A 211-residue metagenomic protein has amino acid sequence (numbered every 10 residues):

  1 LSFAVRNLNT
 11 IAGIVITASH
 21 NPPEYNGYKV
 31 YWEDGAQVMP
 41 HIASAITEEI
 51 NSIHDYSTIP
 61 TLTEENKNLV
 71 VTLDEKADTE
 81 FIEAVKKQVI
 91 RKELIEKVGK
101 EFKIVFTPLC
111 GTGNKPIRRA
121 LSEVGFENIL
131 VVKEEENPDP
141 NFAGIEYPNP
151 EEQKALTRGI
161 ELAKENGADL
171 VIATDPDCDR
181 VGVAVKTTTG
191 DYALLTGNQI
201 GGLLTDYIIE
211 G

Functional and structural regions predicted by a protein language model:
L1, E80-A84, A155-R158, I200 (+1 more regions): Well-ordered alpha-helical segments embedded in enzymatic catalytic cores
L1-Y25, E127-G182: N-terminal small/polar loop signature for handling phosphorylated ligands or for N-terminal nucleophile
F3, N7, C110-R119, V185-T187: Short glycine/threonine-rich loop-to-helix capping motif typified by GTGT followed within a few residues by an Asp-Pro
N7, E123, Y207-G211: Active-site catalytic microenvironments for nucleophilic, acid-base chemistry
E24-W32, D179-N198: Short Gly/Thr/Asp-enriched flexible loops that form oxyanion-binding sites at enzyme active sites
N26-A155: Gly/Ser/Thr-enriched, mixed-charge loops and adjacent short helices that form phosphate/oxyanion-binding elements
S52, K87-I95, E161-A168, Y207-G211: Conserved helix-loop functional segments at active or binding sites
I53-A77, K186-G211: Proline/glycine-rich low-complexity loops and linkers
